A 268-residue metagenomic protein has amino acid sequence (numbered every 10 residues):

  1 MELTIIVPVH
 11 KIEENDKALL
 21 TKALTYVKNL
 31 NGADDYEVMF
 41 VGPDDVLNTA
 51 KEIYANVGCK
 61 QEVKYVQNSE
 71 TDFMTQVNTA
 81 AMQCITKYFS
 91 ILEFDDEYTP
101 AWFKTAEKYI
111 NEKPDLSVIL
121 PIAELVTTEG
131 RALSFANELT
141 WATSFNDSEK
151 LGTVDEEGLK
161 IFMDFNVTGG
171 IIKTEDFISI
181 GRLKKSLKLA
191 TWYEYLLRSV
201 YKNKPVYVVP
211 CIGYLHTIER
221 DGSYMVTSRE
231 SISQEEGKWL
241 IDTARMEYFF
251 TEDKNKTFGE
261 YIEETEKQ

Functional and structural regions predicted by a protein language model:
K22-D35: Short, acidic, metal-binding catalytic loop of nucleotide-sugar glycosyltransferases
N68-C84: Glycine-rich, basic loop-to-helix element that forms the pyrophosphate-binding segment of sugar-nucleotide handling
F89: Short aromatic/hydrophobic "clamp" motif used to bind/position activated sugar donors
F103-L139: Conserved donor NDP-sugar-binding/catalytic core segment of glycosyltransferases
I122, Y207-G213: Catalytic beta-strand/loop signature of glycosyltransferases that borders the donor
E149-I172: A recurrent flexible, glycine/aromatic-enriched loop bordering the glycosyltransferase active site that acts as
K188-Y195: Acidic donor-binding loop at a coil-to-helix junction in glycosyltransferase catalytic cores that engages
I212, H216-E219, M225-F258: Catalytic core of nucleotide-sugar-dependent glycosyltransferases
